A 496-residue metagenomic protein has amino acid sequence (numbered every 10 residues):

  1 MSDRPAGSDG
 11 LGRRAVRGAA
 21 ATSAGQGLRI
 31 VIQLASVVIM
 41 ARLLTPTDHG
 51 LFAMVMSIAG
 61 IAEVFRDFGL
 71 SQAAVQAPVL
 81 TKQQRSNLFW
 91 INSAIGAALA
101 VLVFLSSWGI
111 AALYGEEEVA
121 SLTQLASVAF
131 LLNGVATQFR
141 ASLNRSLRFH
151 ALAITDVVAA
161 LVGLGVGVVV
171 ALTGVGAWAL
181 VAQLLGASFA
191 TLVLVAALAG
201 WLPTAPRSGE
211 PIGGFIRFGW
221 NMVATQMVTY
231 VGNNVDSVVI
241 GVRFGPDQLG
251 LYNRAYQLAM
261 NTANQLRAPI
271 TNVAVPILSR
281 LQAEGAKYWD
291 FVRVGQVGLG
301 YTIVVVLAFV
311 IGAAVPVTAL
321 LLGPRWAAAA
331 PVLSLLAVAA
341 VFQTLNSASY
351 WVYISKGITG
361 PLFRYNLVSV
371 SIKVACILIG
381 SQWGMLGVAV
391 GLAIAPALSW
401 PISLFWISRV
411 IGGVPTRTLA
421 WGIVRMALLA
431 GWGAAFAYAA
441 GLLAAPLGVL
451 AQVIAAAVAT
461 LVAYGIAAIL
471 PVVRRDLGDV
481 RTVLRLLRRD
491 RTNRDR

Functional and structural regions predicted by a protein language model:
M1-L34, D67, Q72-V75, V79-W90 (+6 more regions): N-terminal membrane topogenesis motif
S2-L11, A15, H150, V193-V238 (+3 more regions): Interhelical loop/hinge segments that connect adjacent transmembrane helices in multipass membrane
S2-P5, D9, F405, L419 (+1 more regions): Membrane-proximal transmembrane or re-entrant/amphipathic helices at the cytosolic face
D3, L11-F68, I95-G109, Q124-A129 (+3 more regions): Signature of the first transmembrane helix
G12, A73-K82, L132-T155, W178 (+4 more regions): Membrane-interface junctions at transmembrane-helix termini in multi-pass inner-membrane proteins
G18-Q33, L180-Q183, A187, T191 (+6 more regions): Transmembrane helical elements of multi-pass membrane transporters/channels
Q76-N92, L251-L367: Specific pore-lining/lateral-gate transmembrane helices of multi-pass inner-membrane transport and insertion machines
A120-S127, T155-W201, R217-F218, R254-Y256 (+5 more regions): Hydrophobic alpha-helical transmembrane segments
